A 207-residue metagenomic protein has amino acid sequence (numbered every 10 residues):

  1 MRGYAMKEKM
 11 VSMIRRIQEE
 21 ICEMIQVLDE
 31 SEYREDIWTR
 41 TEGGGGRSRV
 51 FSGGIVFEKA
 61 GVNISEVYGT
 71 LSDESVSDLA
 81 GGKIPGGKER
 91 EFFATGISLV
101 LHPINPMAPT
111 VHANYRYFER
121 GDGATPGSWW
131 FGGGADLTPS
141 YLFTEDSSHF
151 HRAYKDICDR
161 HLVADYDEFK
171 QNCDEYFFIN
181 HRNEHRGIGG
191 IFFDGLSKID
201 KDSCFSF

Functional and structural regions predicted by a protein language model:
R2-I84, D200-F207: Gly/Pro-rich turn-and-neighbor structural signature
E19-E23, V27, S31, G87 (+3 more regions): Secondary-structure boundary elements
S31, D36, R49, R90-E91 (+3 more regions): Flexible, active-site-adjacent loop/turn segments at secondary-structure boundaries
T39, A108-P109, F192: Generic, ordered loop/turn and secondary-structure boundary motif
S65, T70-S147: Aromatic- and glycine-enriched beta-alpha-beta binding-site module
A124-F207: Long, contiguous internal "core" modules enriched in hydrophobic/ aromatic residues
